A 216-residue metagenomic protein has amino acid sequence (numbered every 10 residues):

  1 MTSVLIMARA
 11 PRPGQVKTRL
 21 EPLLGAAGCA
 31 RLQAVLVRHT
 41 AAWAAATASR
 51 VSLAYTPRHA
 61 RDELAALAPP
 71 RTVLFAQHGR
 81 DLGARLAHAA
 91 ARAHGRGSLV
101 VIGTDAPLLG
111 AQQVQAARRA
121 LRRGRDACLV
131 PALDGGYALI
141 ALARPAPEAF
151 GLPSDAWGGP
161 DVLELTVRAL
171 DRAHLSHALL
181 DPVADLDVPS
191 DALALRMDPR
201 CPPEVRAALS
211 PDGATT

Functional and structural regions predicted by a protein language model:
M1-R19: N-terminal nucleotide-binding beta1-loop-alpha1 segment
R31-S49: A short, N-terminal amphipathic alpha-helix
S49-P57: Short beta-strand/loop segment that forms part of the nucleotide-sugar
E63-S98, G158-V162: Short phosphate-binding loop-to-helix
V100-I102: Short aromatic-hydrophobic micro-motifs that form the base-stacking/packing surface for donor nucleotide recognition
L109-D134: Conserved donor-nucleotide/metal-binding helix-loop-beta segment in metal-dependent transferases, i.e., the alpha-helix
A146-A169: Short, glycine-/small-residue-rich phosphate/pyrophosphate-handling segment
D161-T216: Conserved alpha/beta core of the MobA/IspD/sugar-nucleotide pyrophosphorylase nucleotidyltransferase superfamily
